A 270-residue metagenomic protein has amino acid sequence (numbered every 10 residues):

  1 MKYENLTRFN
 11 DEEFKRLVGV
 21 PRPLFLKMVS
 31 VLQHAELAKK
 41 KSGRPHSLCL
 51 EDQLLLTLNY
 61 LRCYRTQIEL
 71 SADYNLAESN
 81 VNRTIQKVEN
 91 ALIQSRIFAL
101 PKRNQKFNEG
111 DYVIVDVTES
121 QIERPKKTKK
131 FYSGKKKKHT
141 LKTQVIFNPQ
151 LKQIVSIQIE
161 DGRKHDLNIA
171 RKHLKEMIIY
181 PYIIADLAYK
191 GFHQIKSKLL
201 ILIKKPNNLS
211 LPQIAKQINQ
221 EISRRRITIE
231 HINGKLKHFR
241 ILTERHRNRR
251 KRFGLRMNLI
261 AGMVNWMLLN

Functional and structural regions predicted by a protein language model:
M1-S42, G191: Charged, often Cys/His-bearing segments associated with DNA-binding zinc-finger transcription factors
L17-G19, P45-L48, N59: Short secondary-structure boundary/capping segments within folded domains
P21, C49, P212-I214: Ser/Thr-centered flexible coil motifs
F25, Q53-L55, Q67, Y112: A common structural microfeature
L37-K39, D52, M263: Glycine/charged-rich beta-loop-alpha catalytic/anionic-binding loops adjacent to active sites
K40-H46, H246-R250: Short, surface-exposed loop/turn segments at secondary-structure junctions
C49-C63: Short, amphipathic alpha-helical "recognition" segments used to contact nucleic acids or chromatin
Y64-N270: Short, well-ordered secondary-structure "scaffold" segments embedded in the functional core of diverse domains
